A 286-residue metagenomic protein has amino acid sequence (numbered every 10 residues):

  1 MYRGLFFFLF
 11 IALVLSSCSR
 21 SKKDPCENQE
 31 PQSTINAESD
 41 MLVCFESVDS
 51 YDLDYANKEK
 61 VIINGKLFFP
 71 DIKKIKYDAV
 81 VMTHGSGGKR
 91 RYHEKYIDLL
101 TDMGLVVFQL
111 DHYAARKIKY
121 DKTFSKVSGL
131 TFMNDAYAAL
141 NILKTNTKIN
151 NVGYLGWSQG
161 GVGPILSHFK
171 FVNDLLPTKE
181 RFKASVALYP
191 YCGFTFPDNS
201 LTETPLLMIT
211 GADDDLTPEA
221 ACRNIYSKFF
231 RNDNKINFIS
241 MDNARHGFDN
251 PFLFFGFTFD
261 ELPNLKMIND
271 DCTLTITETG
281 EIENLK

Functional and structural regions predicted by a protein language model:
C26-I75: N-terminal cap/lid segment of alpha/beta-hydrolase-fold proteins
K73-Y77, M82-K119, G193-T195, D213-E219: Short substrate-entry loop that stabilizes the transition state in hydrolases
S125-T147, L166: Alpha/beta-hydrolase active-site loop
N141, G161-L176: Short glycine-enriched nucleophile-adjacent loop and the immediately C-terminal alpha-helix near the catalytic center
T147-S158: Alpha/beta-hydrolase fold nucleophile elbow
T202, M208-T210: Short beta-strand/loop motif that positions the catalytic acidic residue of the alpha/beta-hydrolase fold
T217-K228, L253: Short alpha-helix in the alpha/beta-hydrolase fold that links the catalytic acid
K235-K286: C-terminal catalytic histidine-bearing segment of alpha/beta-hydrolase fold enzymes
